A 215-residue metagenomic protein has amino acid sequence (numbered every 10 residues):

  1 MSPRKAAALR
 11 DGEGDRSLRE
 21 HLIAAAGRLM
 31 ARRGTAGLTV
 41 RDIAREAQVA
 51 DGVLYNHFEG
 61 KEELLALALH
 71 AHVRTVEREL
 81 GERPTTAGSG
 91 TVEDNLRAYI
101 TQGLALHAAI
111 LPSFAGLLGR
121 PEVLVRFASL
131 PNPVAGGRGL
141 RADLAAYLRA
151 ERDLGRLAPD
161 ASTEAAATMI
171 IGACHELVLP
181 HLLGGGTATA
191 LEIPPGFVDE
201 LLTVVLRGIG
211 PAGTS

Functional and structural regions predicted by a protein language model:
M1-S17, L183, G213-S215: N-terminal intrinsically disordered/low-complexity leader segments
R10, H70-Y99: Amphipathic alpha-helical linker/stalk segments
L18, L22-A25, V92: N-terminal positioning helix adjacent to the helix-turn-helix/winged-helix DNA-binding module
H21, R28-E63, L67: Helix-turn-helix
T35, L157-A158: Conserved hydrophobic residue
H70, D94-V123, H175, T214: Helical hydrophobic small-molecule/effector-binding pocket
E77, A108-G116, V125-L154, E164-T168 (+2 more regions): Amphipathic alpha-helical packing segments from all-alpha helical-bundle domains
L106-A109, A146, A150, A167-A190 (+1 more regions): Amphipathic C-terminal alpha-helical segment
